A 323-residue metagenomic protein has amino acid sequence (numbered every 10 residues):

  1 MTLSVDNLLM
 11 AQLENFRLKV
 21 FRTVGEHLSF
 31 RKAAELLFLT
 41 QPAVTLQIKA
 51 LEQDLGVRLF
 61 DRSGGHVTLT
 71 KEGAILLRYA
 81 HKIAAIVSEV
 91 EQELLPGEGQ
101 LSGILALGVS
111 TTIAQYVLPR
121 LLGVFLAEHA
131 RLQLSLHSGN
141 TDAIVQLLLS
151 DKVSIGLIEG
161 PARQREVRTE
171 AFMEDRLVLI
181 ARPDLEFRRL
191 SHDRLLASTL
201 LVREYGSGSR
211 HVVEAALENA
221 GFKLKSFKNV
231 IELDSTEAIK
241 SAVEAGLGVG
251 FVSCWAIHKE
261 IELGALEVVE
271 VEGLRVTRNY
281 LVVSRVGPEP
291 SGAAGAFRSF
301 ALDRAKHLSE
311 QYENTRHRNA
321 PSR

Functional and structural regions predicted by a protein language model:
R17, D54-L55, L76-E98, G160 (+1 more regions): Alpha-helical linker/hinge and terminal dimerization helices associated with HTH transcriptional regulators
R22-T40: Short helix-boundary/capping micro-motifs
E52-K71: A short LG(V/I)-centered, amphipathic sequence patch enriched for acidic residue(s) preceding the LG motif
S102-R165: Central regulatory/effector-binding core of bacterial HTH transcription factors
V117, V269-Q311, T315-R318: A late-sequence structural motif
N140-V145, L149-V153, I158-E159, F222-V269: Hydrophobic hinge/microswitch elements
R168-Y205: Flexible hinge/capping segments at coil-to-helix
L200-F222, P290-S291, L308-R316: Secondary-structure junction motif
